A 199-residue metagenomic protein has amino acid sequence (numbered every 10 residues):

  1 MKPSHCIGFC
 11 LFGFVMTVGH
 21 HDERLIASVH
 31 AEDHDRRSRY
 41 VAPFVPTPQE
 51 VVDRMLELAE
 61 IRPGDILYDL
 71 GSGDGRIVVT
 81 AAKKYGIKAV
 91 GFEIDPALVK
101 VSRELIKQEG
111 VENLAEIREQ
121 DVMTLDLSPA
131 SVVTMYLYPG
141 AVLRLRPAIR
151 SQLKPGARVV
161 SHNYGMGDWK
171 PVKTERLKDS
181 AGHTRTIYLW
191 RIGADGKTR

Functional and structural regions predicted by a protein language model:
G8-E23: Bacterial N-terminal signal peptides
D22-D65: S-adenosyl-L-methionine
G64-G73: Conserved class I S-adenosyl-L-methionine
G75-V79: Glycine-rich SAM-binding Motif I of class I
K88-E93: Conserved SAM-binding motif I beta-strand of class I
D95-P129: S-adenosyl-L-methionine
S128-R144: A short SAM/SAH-binding and catalytic strip from SAM-dependent methyltransferases
G140-R199: C-terminal substrate-binding/active-site "lid" region of AdoMet-derived donor-dependent transferases
